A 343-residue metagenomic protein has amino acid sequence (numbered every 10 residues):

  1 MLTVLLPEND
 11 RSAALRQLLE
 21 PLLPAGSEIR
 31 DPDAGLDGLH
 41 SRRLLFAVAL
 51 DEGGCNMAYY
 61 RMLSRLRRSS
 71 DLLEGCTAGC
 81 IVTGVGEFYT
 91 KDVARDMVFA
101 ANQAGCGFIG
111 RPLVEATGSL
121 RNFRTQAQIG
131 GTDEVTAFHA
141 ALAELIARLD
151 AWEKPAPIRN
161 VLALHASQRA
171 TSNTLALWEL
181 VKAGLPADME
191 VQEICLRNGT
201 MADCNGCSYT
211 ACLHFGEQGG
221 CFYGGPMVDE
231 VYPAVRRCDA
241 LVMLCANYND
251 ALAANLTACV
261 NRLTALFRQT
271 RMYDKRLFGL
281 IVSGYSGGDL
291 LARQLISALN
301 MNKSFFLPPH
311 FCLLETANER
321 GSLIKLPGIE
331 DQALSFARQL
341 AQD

Functional and structural regions predicted by a protein language model:
M1-M189, Y232-R237, C245, D250-D343: FMN-binding flavodoxin-like domain, especially the glycine-rich phosphate-binding loop
G35, C195-N198, C212, P226 (+2 more regions): Residue-level signal for the start and early helices of compact helical domains
L180-V181, Q192-G199: Redox- and metal-dependent alpha/beta enzyme cores, enriched for Fe-S-associated oxidoreductases and cofactor-handling
G199-Y232: Cysteine-cluster motifs in flexible loop/terminal segments that predominantly coordinate metals
M227, R237-A240: Flexible loop/N-cap segments at domain edges
